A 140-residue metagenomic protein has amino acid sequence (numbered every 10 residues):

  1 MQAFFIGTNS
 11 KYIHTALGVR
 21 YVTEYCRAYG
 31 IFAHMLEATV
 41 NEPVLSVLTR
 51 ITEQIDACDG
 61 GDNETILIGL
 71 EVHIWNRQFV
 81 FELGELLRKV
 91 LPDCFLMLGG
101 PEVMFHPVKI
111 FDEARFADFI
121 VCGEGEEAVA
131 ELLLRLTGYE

Functional and structural regions predicted by a protein language model:
M1-Q2, E64: A generic secondary-structure signal marking the coil-to-beta-strand transition
Q2-K11: Nucleotide-activated donor-dependent transferases that construct or modify glycoconjugates
K11-Y12, H73: A generic secondary-structure micro-motif detector that highlights 1-2 residue hydrophobic/ambivalent hotspots embedded
Y12-G18: Short N-terminal binding/cap micro-motifs at the start of the first secondary-structure element
G18-R27: Short catalytic helix/loop segments, enriched in acidic residues and glycine and frequently bearing histidine
Y25, F32-E140: Glycine-rich beta-alpha loop elements in corrinoid/cobalamin-binding modules across cobalamin-dependent enzymes
